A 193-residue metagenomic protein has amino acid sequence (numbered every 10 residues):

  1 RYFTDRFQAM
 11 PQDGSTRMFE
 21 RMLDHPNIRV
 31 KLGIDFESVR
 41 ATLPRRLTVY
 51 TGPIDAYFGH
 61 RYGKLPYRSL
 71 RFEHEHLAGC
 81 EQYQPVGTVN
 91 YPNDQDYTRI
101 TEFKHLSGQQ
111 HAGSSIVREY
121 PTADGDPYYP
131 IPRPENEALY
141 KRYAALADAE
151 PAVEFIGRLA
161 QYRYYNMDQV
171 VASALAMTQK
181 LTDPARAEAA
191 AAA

Functional and structural regions predicted by a protein language model:
R1-L47, T51, F58: Active-site/ligand-binding neighborhood in enzyme catalytic cores
R46, A56-A190: C-terminal segments that line or cap access tunnels to active or ligand-binding sites in enzymes and enzyme-associated
